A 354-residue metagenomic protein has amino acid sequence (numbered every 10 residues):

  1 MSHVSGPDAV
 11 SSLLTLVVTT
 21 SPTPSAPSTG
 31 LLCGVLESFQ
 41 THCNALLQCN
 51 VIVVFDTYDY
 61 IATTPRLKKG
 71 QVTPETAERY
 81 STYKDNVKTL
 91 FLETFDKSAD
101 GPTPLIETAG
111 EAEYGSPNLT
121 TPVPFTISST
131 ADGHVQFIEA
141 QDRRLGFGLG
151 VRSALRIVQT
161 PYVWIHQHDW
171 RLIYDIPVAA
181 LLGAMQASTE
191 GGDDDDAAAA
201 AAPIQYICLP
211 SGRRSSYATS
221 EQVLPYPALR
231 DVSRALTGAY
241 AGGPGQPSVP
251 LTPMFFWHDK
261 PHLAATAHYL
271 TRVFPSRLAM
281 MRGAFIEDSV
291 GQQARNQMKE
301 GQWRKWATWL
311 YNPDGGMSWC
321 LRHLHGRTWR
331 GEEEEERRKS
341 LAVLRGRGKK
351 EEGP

Functional and structural regions predicted by a protein language model:
L14-S28, H42, V54-T57: A conserved hydrophobic helix/loop-capping motif in glycosyltransferases and polysaccharide synthases
G34-Q48: Short, acidic, metal-binding catalytic loop of nucleotide-sugar glycosyltransferases
V35, F255-P354: C-terminal catalytic/acceptor-binding lobe
V54-Q159: Active-site-proximal specificity loops/subdomain of glycosyltransferases
T160-R171: Short beta-strand-to-loop acidic/aromatic patch adjacent to the donor-nucleotide binding site
Y174-S211: Conserved donor-nucleotide/metal-binding helix-loop-beta segment in metal-dependent transferases, i.e., the alpha-helix
Q222-L278: A conserved mid-domain beta-alpha-beta active-site/ligand-binding segment of alpha/beta enzyme cores
